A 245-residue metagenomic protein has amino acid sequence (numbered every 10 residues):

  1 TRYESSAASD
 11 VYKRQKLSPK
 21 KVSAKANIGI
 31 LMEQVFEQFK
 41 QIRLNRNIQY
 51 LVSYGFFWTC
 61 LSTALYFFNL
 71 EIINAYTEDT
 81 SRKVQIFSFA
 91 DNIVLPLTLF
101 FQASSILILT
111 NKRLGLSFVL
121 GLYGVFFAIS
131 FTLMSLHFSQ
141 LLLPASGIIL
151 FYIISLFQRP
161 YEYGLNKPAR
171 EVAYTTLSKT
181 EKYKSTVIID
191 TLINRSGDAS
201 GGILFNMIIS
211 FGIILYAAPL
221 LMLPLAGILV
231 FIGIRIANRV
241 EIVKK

Functional and structural regions predicted by a protein language model:
T1-Q15: Single conserved hydrophobic/aromatic residue that forms the stacking wall/gate of nucleotide- or nucleobase-binding
S6-S9, Q102-K112, R195-P219: Transmembrane alpha-helix termini and helix-breaking/packing motifs in multi-pass membrane transporters
K21-Q49: Juxtamembrane intracellular "pre-TM" segments in multi-pass secondary transporters
N47-K83, F87: Helix-loop boundary and gating motifs at the non-cytosolic
F87-I108: Transmembrane alpha-helices of Major Facilitator/SLC transporters
N111-G124: Cytoplasmic membrane-interface "Motif A"-like loop-to-helix N-cap segments of 12-TM Major Facilitator Superfamily
F126-L143: C-terminal ends and interior cores of transmembrane alpha-helices in multi-pass membrane transporters/permeases
E162-L177: Intracellular juxtamembrane helix-capping segments at the cytosolic ends of symmetry-related transmembrane helices
